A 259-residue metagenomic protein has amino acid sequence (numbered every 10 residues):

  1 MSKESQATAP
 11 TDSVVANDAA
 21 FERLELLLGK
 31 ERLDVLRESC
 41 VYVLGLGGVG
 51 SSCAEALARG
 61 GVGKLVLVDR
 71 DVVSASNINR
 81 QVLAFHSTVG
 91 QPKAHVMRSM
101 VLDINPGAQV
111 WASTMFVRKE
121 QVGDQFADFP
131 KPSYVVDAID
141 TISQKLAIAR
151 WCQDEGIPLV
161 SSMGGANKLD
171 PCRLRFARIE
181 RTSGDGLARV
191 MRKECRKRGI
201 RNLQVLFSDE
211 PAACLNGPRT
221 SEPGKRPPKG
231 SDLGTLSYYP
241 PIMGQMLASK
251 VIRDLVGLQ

Functional and structural regions predicted by a protein language model:
M1-V41: N-terminal charged helix/coil linker that caps or initiates catalytic domains
S2-V15, A127-S133, I142-Q144, D154 (+4 more regions): Glycine-rich phosphate/adenylate-binding loop
V43-G45, V68: Conserved N-terminal Rossmann-fold NAD(P)-binding element of oxidoreductases
V49: Hydrophobic/small residue at the entry helix of a nucleotide-binding pocket
A58-K64: Conserved S-adenosyl-L-methionine
L67-N105: Glycine-rich phosphate-binding loop and adjoining beta1-alpha1-beta2 segment of Rossmann-like nucleotide-binding folds
T114-V122: Conserved SAM/SAH-binding loop
